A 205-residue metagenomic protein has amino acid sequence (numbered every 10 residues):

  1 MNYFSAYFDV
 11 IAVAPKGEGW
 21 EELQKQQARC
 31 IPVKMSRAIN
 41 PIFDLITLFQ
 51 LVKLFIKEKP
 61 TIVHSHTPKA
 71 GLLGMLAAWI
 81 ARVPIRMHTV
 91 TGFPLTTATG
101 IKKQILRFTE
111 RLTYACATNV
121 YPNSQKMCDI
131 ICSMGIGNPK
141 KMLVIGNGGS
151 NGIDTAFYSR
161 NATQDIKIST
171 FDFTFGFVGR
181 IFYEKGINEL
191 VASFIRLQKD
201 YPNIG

Functional and structural regions predicted by a protein language model:
M1-F43, I130, G135, K141-M142: N-terminal strand-loop element at the rim of the active site of nucleotide-sugar-dependent glycosyltransferases
A14, H64-S65, Y121-N123: Short beta-strand scaffold positions
R29-P32, R111, A115-N161: Donor nucleotide-sugar binding/catalytic pocket of nucleotide-sugar-dependent glycosyltransferases
I42-F49, P84-I85, P94-C116: Nucleotide-sugar donor phosphate/pyrophosphate-binding loop at the beta->alpha transition of glycosyltransferases
I62, A78-F93, E110, Y121: Active-site proximal beta-strand in glycosyltransferases
S65-G71: Short His-centered aromatic/hydrophobic patch
F157-T174, K199-D200: Nucleotide-sugar donor-binding and catalytic loop/hinge architecture of NDP-sugar-dependent glycosyltransferases
F173, F177-R196: A conserved mid-protein helix/loop that constitutes part of the nucleotide-sugar donor-binding site
